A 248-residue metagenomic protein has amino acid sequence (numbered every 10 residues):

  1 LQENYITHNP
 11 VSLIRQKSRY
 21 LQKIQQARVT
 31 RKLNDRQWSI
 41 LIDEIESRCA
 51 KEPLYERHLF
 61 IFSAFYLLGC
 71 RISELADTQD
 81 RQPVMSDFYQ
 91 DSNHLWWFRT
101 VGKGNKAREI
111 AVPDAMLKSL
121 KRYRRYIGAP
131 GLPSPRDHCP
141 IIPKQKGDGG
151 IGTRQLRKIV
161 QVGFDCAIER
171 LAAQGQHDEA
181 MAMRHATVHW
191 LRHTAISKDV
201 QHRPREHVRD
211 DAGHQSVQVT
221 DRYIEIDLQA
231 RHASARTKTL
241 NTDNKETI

Functional and structural regions predicted by a protein language model:
L1-I14, C70-S73, C166-R170: N-terminal DNA-binding recognition helix of tyrosine site-specific recombinases/integrases
Y5-D43, Q145-G149: Flexible interdomain linker/hinge and immediately adjacent N-terminus of the catalytic tyrosine-recombinase domain
S39-I72: Basic, Lys/Arg- and aromatic-enriched nucleic-acid-binding interface segment
A50, R157-D210: Short, basic (Lys/Arg/His-rich) helix/loop patches that form interaction surfaces in the mid-to-C-terminal regions
D77-R122, G128: Conserved tyrosine-mediated DNA breakage-rejoining catalytic core shared by Y-recombinases
P113-A182: Active-site/catalytic core of tyrosine-dependent DNA strand-transfer enzymes
A212-T237: Catalytic-site neighborhood detector that most strongly recognizes the C-terminal catalytic loop/helix of tyrosine
T237-I248: C-terminal secondary-structure termini that scaffold catalytic or DNA-interacting sites
